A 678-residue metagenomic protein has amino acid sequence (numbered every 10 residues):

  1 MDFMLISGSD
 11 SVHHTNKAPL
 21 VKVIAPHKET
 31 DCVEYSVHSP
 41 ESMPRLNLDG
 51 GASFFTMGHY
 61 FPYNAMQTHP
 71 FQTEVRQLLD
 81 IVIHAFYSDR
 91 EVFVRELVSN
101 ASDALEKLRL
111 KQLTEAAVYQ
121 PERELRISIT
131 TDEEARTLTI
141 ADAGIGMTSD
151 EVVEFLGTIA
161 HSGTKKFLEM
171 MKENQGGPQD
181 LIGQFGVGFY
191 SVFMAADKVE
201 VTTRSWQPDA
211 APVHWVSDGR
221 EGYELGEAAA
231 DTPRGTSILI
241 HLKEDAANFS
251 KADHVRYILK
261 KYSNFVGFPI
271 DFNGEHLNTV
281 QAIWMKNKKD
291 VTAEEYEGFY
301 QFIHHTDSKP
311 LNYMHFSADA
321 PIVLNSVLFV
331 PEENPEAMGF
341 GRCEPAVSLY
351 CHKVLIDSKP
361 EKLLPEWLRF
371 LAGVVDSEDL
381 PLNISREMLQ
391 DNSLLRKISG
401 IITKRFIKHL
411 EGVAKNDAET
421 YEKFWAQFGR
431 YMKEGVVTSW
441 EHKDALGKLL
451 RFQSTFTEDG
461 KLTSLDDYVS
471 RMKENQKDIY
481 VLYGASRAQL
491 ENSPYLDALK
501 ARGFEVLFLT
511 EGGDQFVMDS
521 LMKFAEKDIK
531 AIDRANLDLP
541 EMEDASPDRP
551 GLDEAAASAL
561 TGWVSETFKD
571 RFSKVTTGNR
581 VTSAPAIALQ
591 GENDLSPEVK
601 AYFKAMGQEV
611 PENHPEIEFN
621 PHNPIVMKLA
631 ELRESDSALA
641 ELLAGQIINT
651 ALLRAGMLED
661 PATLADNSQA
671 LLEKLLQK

Functional and structural regions predicted by a protein language model:
D2, A18-P19: Low-complexity, glycine/proline/serine-enriched flexible coil segments that act as short hinges or interruptions within
M4, S9, H13, K22 (+2 more regions): Short, positively charged and aromatic/hydrophobic N-terminal segments
L20-K22, Q677-K678: Acidic, low-complexity intrinsically disordered tails
Y60-E244, N248-F249, Y257: GHKL (Bergerat-fold) ATPase N-terminal catalytic module, capturing the glycine-rich phosphate-binding loop and acidic
L181, V199-G222, A230, K243-N248 (+1 more regions): GHKL/Bergerat-fold ATPase module in large chromosome/replication-associated machines
